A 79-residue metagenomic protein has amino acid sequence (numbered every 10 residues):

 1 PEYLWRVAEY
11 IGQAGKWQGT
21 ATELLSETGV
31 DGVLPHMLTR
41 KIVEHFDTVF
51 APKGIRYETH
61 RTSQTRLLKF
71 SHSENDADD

Functional and structural regions predicted by a protein language model:
P1-D79: DNA transaction DNA-binding modules
